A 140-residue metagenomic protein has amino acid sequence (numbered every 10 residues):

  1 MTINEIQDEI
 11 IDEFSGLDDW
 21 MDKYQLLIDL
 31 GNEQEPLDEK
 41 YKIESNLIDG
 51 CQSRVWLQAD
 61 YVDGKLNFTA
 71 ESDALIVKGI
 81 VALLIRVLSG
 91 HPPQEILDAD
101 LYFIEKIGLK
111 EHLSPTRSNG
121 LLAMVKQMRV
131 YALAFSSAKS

Functional and structural regions predicted by a protein language model:
I3-I11, S15-R54, Y61-G64, I104-A123 (+1 more regions): N-terminal intrinsically disordered, cationic/polar leader segments that include organellar targeting peptides
K65-T69: General beta-strand recognition
S72-A74: A short interface-forming secondary-structure element
V77: Hydrophobic (often cysteine-bearing) scaffold residues that line and stabilize catalytic clefts of nucleotide/cofactor
V81-H91: Alpha-helical support elements that line or immediately flank enzyme active sites and cofactor-binding pockets
G90-I107: Glycine-rich phosphate/pyrophosphate-binding loops and their adjacent beta-strand/loop elements at enzyme active sites
